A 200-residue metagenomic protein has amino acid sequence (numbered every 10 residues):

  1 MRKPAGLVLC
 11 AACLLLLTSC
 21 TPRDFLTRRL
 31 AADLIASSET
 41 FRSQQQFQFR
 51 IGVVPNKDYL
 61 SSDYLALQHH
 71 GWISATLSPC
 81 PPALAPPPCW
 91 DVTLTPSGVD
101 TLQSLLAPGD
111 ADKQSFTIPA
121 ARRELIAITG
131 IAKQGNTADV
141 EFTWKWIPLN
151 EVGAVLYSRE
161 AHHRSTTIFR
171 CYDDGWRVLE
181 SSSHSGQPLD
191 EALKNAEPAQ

Functional and structural regions predicted by a protein language model:
M1-L9: Bacterial N-terminal signal peptides that target proteins for export
L16-S19: C-terminal motif of bacterial Sec signal peptides marking the signal peptidase cleavage site
T21-D24: Bacterial signal peptide processing site
T27-F49: Post-signal peptide N-terminal segment of mature Sec-exported envelope proteins
Q48-P55, V155-L156: Second-shell loop/turn segments in exported
D58-S74, C80: Basic amphipathic alpha-helical segments that dock to polyanions
P79-L106: Short, cationic-aromatic polyanion-contact patches
G98-Q200: Low-complexity, intrinsically disordered terminal/linker segments enriched in charged and Gly/Pro repeats
